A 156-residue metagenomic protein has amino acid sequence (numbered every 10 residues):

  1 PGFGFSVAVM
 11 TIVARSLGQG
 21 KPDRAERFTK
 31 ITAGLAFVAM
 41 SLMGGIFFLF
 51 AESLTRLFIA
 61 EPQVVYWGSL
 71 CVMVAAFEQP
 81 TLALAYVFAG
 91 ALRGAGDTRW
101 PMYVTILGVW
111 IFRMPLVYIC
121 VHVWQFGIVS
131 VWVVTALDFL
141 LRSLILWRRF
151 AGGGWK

Functional and structural regions predicted by a protein language model:
P1-A51, L82-V104: Small-residue-rich hydrophobic transmembrane alpha-helices
P1-G2, P62-F88, L107: Alpha-helical transmembrane segments of multi-pass membrane proteins
G2-S6, G18, M43, V117-C120 (+1 more regions): Alpha-helical transmembrane segments and their lipid-water interface positions in multi-pass membrane proteins
A8, E52-E61, A91, A95-T98 (+2 more regions): Transmembrane helix-loop junctions in multipass membrane proteins, especially transporters and channels
V9, W67, A76, F88 (+2 more regions): Hydrophobic alpha-helical segments typical of transmembrane helices and their membrane-interface/capping positions
G18, A25, L54, G68 (+3 more regions): Hydrophobic, well-ordered secondary-structure elements that form the walls of internal hydrophobic environments
R27-V38, S69-F77, Y103, L107 (+2 more regions): Internal alpha-helical transmembrane segments of multi-pass membrane proteins, especially GPCRs
A51, L57, V65-Y66, V109-S143 (+1 more regions): Membrane-interface helix-loop junctions in multi-pass transport and translocation proteins
